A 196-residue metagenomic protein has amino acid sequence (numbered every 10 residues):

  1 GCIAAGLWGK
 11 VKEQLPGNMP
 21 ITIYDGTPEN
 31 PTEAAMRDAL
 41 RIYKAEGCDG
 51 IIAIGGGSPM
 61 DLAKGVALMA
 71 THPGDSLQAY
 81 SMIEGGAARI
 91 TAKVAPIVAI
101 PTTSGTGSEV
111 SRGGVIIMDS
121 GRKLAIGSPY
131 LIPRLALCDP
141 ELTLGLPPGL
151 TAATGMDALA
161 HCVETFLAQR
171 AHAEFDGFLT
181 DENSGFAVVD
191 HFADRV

Functional and structural regions predicted by a protein language model:
G1-G50: ATP/NTP phosphate-donor binding region
I3-L7, P31, L62, S108 (+2 more regions): Secondary-structure boundary/capping motif
K12, Q78, D190-D194: Generic detector of well-ordered alpha-helical segments enriched in charged/polar residues, highlighting helical
K12, T22, R37-L40, K64-A67 (+2 more regions): Predominant activation on well-ordered alpha-helical scaffold segments within soluble catalytic domains
G26, H72, T165-A168: Short, well-ordered loop/turn and helix-capping segments at boundaries between secondary-structure elements and domains
A34-E141: Glycine/threonine-rich beta-strand-loop-alpha-helix active-site module that forms ligand/phosphate-binding
G113-V196: Carboxylate- and glycine-rich phosphate/diphosphate-binding segment that chelates Mg2+/Mn2+
